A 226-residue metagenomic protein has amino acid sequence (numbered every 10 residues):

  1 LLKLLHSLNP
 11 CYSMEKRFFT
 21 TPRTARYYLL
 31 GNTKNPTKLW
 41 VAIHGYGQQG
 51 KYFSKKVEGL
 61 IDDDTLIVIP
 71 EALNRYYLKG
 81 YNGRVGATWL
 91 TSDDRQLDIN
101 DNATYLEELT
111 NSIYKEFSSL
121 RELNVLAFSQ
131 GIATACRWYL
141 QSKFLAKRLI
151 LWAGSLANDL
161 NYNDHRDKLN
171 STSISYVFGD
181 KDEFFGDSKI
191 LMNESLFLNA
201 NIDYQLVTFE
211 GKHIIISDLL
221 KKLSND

Functional and structural regions predicted by a protein language model:
L1-S13: N-terminal amphipathic/basic-hydrophobic helices that include classical n-h-c signal peptides and signal-anchor
T20-S118: Serine-hydrolase catalytic machinery in alpha/beta-hydrolase-like enzymes
F117-A127: Alpha/beta-hydrolase fold nucleophile elbow
L126-G131, A135: Gly/Ala-rich beta-loop-alpha elbow adjacent to hydrolase catalytic centers
R137-Q141: Active-site signature of alpha/beta-hydrolase-fold catalytic machinery across serine- and Asp/Cys-nucleophile hydrolases
F144-L156: A conserved short beta-strand
S155-S224: The feature captures the conserved acid-bearing segment of alpha/beta-hydrolase catalytic domains
